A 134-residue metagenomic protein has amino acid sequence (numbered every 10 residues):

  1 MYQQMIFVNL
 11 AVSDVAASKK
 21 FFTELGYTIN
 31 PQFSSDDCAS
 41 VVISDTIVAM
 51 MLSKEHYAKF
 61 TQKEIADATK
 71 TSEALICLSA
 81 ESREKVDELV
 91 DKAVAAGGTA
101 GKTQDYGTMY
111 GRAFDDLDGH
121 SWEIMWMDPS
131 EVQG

Functional and structural regions predicted by a protein language model:
M1-A17, E73-L78, D128-G134: N-terminal beta-strand motif that seeds the catalytic metal site of vicinal oxygen chelate
Q4, D37, D45-I47, S72 (+1 more regions): Residues that flank catalytic or metal-binding motifs in active/ligand-binding sites
N9-Y57: Core segments of cupin and vicinal oxygen chelate
F22-L25, D67-T69, I124-P129: Membrane-topology and secretion signals of cell-surface/extracellular proteins
S40, V90-G134: Vicinal oxygen chelate
T61-A66: Short beta-strand/turn micro-motifs at beta-sheet edges
K70, A74-D91, G97-G98: Mid-chain, well-packed structural core segment of small domains
